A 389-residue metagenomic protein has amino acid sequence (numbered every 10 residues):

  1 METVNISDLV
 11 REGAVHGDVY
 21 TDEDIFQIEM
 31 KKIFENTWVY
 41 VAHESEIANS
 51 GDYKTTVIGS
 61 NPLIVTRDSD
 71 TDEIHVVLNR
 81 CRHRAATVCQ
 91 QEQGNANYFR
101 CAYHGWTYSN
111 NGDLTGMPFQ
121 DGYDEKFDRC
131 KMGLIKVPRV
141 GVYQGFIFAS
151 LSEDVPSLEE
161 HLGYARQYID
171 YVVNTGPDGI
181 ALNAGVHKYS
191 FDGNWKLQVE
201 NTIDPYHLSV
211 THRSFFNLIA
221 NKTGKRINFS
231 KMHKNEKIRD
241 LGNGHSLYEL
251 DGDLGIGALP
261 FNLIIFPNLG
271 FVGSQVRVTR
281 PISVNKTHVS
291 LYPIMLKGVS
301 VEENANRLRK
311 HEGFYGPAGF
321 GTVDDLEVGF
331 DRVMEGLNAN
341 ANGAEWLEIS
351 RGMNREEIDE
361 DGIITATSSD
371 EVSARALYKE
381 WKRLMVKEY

Functional and structural regions predicted by a protein language model:
E2-V19: Short, contiguous pre-domain boundary segments
V15-G59, L63: Non-catalytic accessory segments flanking enzyme active sites
E29, V140, Q198: A residue-level signal for conserved active-site and pocket-lining positions in enzyme catalytic cores
F34-W38, A86, H207: Generic structural signal for secondary-structure transition and capping sites
E35-A48, F119-Y123, G257-I264: Short Pro/Gly-enriched beta-strand edge/turn motifs at strand-loop
V41, V88, L114, G270 (+1 more regions): Short clusters of hydrophobic/aromatic residues that line enzyme substrate/ligand-binding pockets
I47-E153, S157-Q167: Rieske [2Fe-2S] iron-sulfur-binding domain
D68, E73, F146-Y389: C-terminal catalytic domain of Rieske-type non-heme iron oxygenases
